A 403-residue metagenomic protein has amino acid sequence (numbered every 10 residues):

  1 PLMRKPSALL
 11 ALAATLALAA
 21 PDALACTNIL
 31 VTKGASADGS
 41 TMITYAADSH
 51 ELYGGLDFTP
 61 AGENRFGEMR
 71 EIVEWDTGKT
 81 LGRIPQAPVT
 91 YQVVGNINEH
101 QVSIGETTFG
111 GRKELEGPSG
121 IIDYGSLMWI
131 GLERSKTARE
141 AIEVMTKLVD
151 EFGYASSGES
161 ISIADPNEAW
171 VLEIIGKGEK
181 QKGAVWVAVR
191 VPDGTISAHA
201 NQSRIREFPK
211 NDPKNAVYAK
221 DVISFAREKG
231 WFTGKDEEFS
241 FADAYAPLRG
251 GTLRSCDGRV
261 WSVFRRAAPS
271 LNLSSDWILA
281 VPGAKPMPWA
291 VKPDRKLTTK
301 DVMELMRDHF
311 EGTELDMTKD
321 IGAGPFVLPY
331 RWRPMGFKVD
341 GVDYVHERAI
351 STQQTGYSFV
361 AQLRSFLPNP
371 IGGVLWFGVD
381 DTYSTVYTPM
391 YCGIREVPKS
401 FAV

Functional and structural regions predicted by a protein language model:
P1-L2, L24: Short, Lys/Arg-enriched N-terminal segments with co-localized hydrophobic residues within the first ~10-30 amino acids
L2-L10: Bacterial N-terminal signal peptides that target proteins for export
A20-P21: N-terminal signal peptide c-region/cleavage motif recognized by signal peptidases
C26-Y124, V144-L297: A contiguous strand-loop segment
E116-P118, S126-S135: Second-shell loop/turn segments in exported
V260-V342, R348-I350: Accessory, solvent-exposed terminal regions and/or long lumenal/extracellular loops of proteins
A323-V403: Substrate-recognition/cap regions that form aromatic- and gly/pro-loop-enriched pockets for small-molecule ligands
